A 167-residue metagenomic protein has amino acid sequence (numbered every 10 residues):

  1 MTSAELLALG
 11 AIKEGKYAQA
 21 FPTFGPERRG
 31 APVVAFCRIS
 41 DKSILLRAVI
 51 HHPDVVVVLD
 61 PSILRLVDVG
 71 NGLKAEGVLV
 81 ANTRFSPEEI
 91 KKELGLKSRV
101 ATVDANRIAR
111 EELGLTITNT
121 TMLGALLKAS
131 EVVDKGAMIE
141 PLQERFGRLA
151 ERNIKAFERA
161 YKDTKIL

Functional and structural regions predicted by a protein language model:
M1-L167: Active-site cofactor/cluster-binding pocket
